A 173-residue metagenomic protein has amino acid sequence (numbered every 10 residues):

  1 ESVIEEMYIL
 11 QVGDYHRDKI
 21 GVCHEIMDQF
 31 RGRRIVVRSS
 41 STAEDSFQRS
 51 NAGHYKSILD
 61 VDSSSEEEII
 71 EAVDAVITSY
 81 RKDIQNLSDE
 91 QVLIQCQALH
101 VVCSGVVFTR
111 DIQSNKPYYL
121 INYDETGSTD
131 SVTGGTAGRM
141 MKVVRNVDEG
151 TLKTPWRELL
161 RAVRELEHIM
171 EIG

Functional and structural regions predicted by a protein language model:
E1-G173: Nucleotide/phosphate-binding sheet-loop regions of phosphoryl- and nucleotidyl-transfer enzymes
